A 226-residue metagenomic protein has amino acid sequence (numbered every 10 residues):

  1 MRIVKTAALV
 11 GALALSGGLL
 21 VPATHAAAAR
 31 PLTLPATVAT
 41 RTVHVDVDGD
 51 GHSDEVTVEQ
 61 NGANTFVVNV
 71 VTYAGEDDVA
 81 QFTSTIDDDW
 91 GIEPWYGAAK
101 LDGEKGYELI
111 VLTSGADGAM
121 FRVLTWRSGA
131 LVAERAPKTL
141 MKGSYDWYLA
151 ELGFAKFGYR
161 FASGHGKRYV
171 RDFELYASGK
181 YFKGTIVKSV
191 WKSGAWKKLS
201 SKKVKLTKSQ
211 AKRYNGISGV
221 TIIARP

Functional and structural regions predicted by a protein language model:
M1-A29: Secretory targeting and sorting signals
R2-T6, P35-T37, M120-R122, W126-P226: Acidic, small-residue rich beta-repeat scaffolds with periodic aromatic anchors
A28-I92, Y96-G97, W196, S200-P226: Extracytoplasmic low-complexity, Pro/Thr/Ser/Ala/Gly-rich segments that lie immediately after a secretion/anchoring
A39, D50, I92, G103-Y107 (+1 more regions): Short amphipathic alpha-helical surface micro-motifs
G49-V58, K100-L112, G164-D172: Acidic/hydrophobic-patterned starts of short beta strands in beta-sheet-rich repeat architectures
Q60-N64, S114-G118, L175-G179: Short glycine/acidic-enriched loop and turn motifs that connect beta-strands
V71-Y73, L112-S114, Y176, W191: A generic structural motif
Y96-A116, M120-T125, L131: Extracellular-facing segments of soluble proteins and assemblies that are Gly/Ser/Thr-biased and enriched in aromatics
